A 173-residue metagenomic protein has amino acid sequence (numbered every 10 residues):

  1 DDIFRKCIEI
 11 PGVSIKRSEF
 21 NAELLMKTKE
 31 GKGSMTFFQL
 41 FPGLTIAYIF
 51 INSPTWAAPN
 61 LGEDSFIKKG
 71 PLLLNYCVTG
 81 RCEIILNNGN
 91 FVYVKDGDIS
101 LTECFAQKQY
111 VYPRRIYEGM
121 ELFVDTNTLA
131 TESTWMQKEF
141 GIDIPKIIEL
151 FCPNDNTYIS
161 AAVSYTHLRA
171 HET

Functional and structural regions predicted by a protein language model:
D1-V13: Short Lys/Arg-enriched alpha/beta "domain-start" segment
R17-E19, I67: Accessory alpha/beta interaction modules
L24-I144, F151: N-terminal regulatory/effector-sensing and dimerization cores that precede helix-turn-helix DNA-binding domains
E149-N156: A short, charged helix-loop
A162-S164: Acidic, proline/serine/threonine- and glycine-rich low-complexity intrinsically disordered segments
T166-T173: Conserved small/polar residues in nucleotide/adenosyl-binding loops
